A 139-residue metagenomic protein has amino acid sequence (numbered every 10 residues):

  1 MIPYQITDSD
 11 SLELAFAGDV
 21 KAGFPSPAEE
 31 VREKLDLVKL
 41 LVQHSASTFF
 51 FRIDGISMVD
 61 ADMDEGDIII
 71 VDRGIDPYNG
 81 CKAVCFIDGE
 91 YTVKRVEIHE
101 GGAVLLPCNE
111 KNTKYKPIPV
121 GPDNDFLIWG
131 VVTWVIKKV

Functional and structural regions predicted by a protein language model:
M1-V59, Y91, I98, D125 (+1 more regions): Short, positionally conserved secondary-structure boundary motifs
T7, I98-V139: Glycine- and charge-enriched low-complexity intrinsically disordered segments
D60-A61, I69-I70, F86: Charged, well-structured alpha/beta interaction segments
G66-D67, C81: Structural motif
N79-V93, E97-G102: Short, compositionally biased
